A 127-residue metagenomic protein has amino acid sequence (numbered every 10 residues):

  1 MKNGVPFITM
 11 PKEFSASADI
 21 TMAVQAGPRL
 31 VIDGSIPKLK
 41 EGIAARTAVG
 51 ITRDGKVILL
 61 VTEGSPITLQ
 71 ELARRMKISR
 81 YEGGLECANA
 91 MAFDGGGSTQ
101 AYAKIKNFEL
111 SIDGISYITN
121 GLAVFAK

Functional and structural regions predicted by a protein language model:
M1-K127: Gly/Ser/Thr/Pro-rich low-complexity, intrinsically disordered segments
